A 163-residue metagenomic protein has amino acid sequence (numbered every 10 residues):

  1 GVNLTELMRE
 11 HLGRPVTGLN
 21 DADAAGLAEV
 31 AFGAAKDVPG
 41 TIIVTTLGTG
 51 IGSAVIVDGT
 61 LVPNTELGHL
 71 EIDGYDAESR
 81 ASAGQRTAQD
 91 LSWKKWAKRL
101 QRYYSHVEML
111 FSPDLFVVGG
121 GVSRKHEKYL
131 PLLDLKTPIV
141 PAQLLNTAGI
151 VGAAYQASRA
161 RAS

Functional and structural regions predicted by a protein language model:
E6-R14, A28-V44, V55-S163: ATP-binding/phosphotransfer module of carbohydrate and carboxylate kinases, centering on a glycine-rich
V16-D21: General beta-strand structural signal in soluble alpha/beta enzymes
A22-G26: Active-site-adjacent loop/helix segments that line or gate small-molecule/cofactor pockets in enzymes
I51: Extracytoplasmic strand-loop-helix segments at the start of, or within, the mature domains of secreted/periplasmic
